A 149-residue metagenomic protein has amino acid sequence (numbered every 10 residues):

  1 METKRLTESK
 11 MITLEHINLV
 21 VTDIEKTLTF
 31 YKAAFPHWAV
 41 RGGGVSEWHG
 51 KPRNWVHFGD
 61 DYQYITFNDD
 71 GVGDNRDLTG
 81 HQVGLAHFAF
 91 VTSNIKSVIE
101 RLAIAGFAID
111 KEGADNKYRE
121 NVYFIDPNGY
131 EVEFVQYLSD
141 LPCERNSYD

Functional and structural regions predicted by a protein language model:
E2-K10, G43-G44, I99-D149: Vicinal oxygen chelate
E2-L28, L85-F90, D140-D149: N-terminal beta-strand motif that seeds the catalytic metal site of vicinal oxygen chelate
S9, W48, G80-Q82: A generic structural micro-feature
M11, N18-Q63: Core segments of cupin and vicinal oxygen chelate
L14-D23, R53-H57, R76-R101, E120-I125: Vicinal oxygen chelate
D60-Y64, G71-G73, I95-K96: Short, charged/polar surface micro-motifs in flexible loops or helix N-caps
Y64-T66, E131: Short hydrophobic-acidic sequence motifs that mark active-site Asp/Glu residues
F67-D69, Q136: Residue-level recognition of conserved beta-strand positions in structured domain cores
